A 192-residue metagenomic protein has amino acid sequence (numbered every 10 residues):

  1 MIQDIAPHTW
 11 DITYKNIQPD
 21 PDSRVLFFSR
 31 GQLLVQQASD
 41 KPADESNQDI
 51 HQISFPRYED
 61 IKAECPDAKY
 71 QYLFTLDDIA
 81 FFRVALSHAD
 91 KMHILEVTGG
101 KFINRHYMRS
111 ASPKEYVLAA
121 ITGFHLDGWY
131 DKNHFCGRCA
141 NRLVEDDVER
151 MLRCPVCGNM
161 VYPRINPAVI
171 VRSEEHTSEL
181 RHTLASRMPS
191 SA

Functional and structural regions predicted by a protein language model:
M1, A38, S46-D49, G99-I103 (+3 more regions): Generic detector of short, locally flexible boundary/turn motifs and exposed helical patches
M1-S112: N-terminal alpha-helical interaction blocks
F55, V117, L152-V156: Short Pro/Gly-enriched beta-strand edge/turn motifs at strand-loop
F74-T75, G137, S190: Glycine-centered flexibility motif
S110-D127: Short, charged surface segments at domain edges that flank catalytic/cofactor-binding sites
T122-R172: Cys/His-rich short segments
E179-A192: Positively charged, low-complexity/disordered segments
